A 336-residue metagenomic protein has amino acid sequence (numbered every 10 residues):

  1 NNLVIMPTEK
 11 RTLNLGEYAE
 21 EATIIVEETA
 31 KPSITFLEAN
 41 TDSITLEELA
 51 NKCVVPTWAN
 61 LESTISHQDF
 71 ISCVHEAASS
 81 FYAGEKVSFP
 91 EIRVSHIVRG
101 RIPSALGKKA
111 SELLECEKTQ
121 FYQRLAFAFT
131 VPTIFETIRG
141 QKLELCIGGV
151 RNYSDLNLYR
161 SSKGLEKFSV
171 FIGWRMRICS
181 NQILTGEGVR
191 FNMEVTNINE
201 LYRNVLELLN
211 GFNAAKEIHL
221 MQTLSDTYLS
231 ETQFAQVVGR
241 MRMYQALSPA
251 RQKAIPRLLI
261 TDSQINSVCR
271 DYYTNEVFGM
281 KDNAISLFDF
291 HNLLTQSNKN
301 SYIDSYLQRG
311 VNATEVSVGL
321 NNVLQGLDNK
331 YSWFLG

Functional and structural regions predicted by a protein language model:
N2-H75, S79-I97: Feature for intrinsically disordered/low-complexity regulatory segments and propeptides
N2-I34, A110-G336: Intrinsically disordered, low-complexity regions enriched in serine/threonine
S79-A126: A short acidic/basic microdomain associated with nuclease active sites
